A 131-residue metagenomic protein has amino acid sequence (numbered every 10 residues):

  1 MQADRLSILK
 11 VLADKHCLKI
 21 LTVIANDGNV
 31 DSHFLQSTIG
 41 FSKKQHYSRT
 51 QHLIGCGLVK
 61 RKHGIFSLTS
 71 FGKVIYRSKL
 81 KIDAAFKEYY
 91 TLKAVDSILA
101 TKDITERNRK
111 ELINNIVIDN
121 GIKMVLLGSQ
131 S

Functional and structural regions predicted by a protein language model:
M1-I20: Short alpha-helical segments that sit at the start of domains
V11, I39-G55: Short amphipathic alpha-helical interaction segments
T22, S32-H33, Q51: Residues within the helices of the helix-turn-helix
V23-D27, K62: Short helix-capping/hinge SLiMs at alpha-helix to coil transitions
D27-T38: Short acidic, hydrophobic short linear motifs in intrinsically disordered regions
I54-I65: A short, conserved structural fragment
G64-K73: Accessory beta->alpha helical hairpin/"wing" motif in late/C-terminal subdomains of nucleic-acid enzymes
L80-S131: Amphipathic alpha-helical dimerization/coiled-coil segments that flank or bridge DNA-binding/regulatory modules
